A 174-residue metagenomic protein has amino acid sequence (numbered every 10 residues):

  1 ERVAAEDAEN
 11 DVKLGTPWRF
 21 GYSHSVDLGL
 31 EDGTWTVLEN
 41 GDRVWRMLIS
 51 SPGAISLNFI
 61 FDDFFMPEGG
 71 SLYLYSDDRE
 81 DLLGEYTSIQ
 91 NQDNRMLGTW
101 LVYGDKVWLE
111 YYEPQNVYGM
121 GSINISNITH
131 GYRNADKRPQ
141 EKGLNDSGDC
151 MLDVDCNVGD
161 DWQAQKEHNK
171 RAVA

Functional and structural regions predicted by a protein language model:
E1-A174: Domain-level representation of secreted and single-pass membrane ectodomains enriched in extracellular protease systems
